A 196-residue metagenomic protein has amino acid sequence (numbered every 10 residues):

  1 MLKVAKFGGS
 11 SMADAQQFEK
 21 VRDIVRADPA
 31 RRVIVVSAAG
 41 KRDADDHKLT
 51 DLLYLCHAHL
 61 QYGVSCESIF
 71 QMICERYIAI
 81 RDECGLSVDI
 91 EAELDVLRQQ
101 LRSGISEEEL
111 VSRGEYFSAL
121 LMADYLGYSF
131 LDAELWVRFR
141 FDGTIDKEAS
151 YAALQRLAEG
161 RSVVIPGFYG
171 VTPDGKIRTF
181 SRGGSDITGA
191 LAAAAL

Functional and structural regions predicted by a protein language model:
M1-L196: Nucleotide/pyrophosphate-binding catalytic subdomain
